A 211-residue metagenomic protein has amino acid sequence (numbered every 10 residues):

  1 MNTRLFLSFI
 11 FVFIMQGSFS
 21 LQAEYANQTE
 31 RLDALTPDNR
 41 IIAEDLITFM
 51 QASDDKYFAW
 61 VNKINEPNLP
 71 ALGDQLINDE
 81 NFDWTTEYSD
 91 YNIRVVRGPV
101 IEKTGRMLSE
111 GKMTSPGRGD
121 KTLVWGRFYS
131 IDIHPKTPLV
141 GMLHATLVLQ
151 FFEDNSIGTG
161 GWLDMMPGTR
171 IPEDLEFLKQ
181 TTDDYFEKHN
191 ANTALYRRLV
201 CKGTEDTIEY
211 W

Functional and structural regions predicted by a protein language model:
M1-L7: Bacterial N-terminal signal peptides that target proteins for export
S8-G17: Bacterial N-terminal signal peptides
S20-A26: Boundary at the C-terminal end of the N-terminal hydrophobic targeting segment
R31-R118: Gly/Pro-rich turn-and-neighbor structural signature
I47, S130, T182-D183: Short, well-ordered alpha-helical packing segments
A52-A59, K63, F151-N155, E187-Y196: Secondary-structure boundary elements
K103-L175: Aromatic- and glycine-enriched beta-alpha-beta binding-site module
N155-W211: Long, contiguous internal "core" modules enriched in hydrophobic/ aromatic residues
